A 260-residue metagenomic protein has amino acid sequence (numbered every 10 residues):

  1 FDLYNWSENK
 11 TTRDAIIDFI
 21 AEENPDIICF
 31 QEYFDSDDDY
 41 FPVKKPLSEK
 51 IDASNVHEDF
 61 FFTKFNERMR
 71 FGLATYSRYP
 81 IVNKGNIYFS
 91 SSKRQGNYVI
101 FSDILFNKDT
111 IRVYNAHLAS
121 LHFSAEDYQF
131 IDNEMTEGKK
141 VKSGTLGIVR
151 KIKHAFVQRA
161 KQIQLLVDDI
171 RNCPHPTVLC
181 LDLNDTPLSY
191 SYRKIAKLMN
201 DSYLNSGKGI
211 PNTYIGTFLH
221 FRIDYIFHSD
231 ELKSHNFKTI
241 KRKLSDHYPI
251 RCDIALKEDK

Functional and structural regions predicted by a protein language model:
F1-R13, D35-D37, H122-A155: Acidic/histidine-rich helix-loop elements that form or flank divalent-metal/phosphate-binding sites at the catalytic
D2, F34, P80, A119 (+2 more regions): Catalytic metal-binding/acid-base residues of hydrolase active sites
E8-N9, D14, I27-D127, I240-R242: Structured beta-strand-rich core segments of catalytic domains in phosphoester-bond hydrolases
T12, I16, V43, L47 (+3 more regions): Stable alpha-helical elements in mature extracytoplasmic
D14-N24: Short, well-structured alpha-helical segments in soluble
I17, D103, V167-R171: Generic structural signal for well-ordered alpha-helical scaffold segments
E22-N24, L105-K108, R171-P174: Glycine-rich phosphate-binding loop signature in dinucleotide/nucleotide-binding domains
N86, V157-V178, L183-K260: Metal-dependent phosphoester-hydrolase catalytic domains
